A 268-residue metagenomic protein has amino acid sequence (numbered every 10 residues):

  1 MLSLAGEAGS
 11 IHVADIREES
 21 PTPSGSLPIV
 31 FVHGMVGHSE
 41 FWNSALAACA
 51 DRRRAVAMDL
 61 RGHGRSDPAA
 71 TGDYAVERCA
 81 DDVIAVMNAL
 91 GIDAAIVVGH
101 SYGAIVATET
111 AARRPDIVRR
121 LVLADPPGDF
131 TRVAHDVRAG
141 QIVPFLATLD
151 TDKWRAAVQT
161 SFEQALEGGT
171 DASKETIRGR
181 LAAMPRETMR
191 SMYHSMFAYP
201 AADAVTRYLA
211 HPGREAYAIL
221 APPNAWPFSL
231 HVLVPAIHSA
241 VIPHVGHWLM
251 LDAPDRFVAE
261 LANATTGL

Functional and structural regions predicted by a protein language model:
M1-I29, A50-R54, I92-D93, G179 (+5 more regions): Alpha/beta-hydrolase fold catalytic core
H12-G72: Conserved HGGG/HGGXW glycine-rich cap/lid loop of the alpha/beta-hydrolase fold
R78-A95: Conserved acidic catalytic loop of the alpha/beta-hydrolase fold
G99, G103, A107: Gly/Ala-rich beta-loop-alpha elbow adjacent to hydrolase catalytic centers
T108-A112, V118-T151: Flexible "cap/lid" loop of the alpha/beta hydrolase fold
R132-V137, T151-L209: Conserved alpha/beta-hydrolase catalytic His-Asp/Glu region
A183-V241: Conserved serine/cysteine hydrolase catalytic core
V245-V258: Catalytic histidine-centered segment of alpha/beta-hydrolase-like enzymes
